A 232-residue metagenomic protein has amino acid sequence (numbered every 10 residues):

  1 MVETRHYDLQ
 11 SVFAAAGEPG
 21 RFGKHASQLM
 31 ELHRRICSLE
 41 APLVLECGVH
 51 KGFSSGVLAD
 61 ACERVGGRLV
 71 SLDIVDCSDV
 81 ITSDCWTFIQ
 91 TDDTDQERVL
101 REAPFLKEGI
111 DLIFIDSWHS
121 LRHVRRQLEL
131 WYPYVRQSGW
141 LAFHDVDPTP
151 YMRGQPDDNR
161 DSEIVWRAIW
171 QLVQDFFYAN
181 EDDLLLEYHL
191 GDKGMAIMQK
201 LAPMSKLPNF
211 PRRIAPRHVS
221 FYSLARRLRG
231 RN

Functional and structural regions predicted by a protein language model:
M1-F114, W118-N232: A short alpha-helical cap/connector motif
